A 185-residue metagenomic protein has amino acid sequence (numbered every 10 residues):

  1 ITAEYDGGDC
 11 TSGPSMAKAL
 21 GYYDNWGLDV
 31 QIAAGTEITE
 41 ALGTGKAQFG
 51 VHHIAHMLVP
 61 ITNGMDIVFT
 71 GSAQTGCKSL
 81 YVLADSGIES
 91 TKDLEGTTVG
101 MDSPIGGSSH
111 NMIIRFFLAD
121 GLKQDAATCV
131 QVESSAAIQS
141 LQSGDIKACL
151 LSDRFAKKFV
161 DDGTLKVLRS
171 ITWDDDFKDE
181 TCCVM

Functional and structural regions predicted by a protein language model:
I1-C10, L28-A33, G96-M101, T128-V130: Short, well-ordered beta-strand elements
I1-Y5, M65-S72, T97-D102, V167-D175: A structural signal for short loop-to-beta-strand junctions that line the ligand-binding cleft of periplasmic/secreted
G7, V30-G43, H53-A55, L122-S143 (+1 more regions): Short helix-initiation/N-cap motifs at beta->coil->alpha
G7-A33, G43, P60-N63, N111-A119: Short, polar/charged alpha-helical segment
M16-A17, K78-I88, D179-M185: A bilobed periplasmic-binding-protein/Venus flytrap-type ligand-binding module shared by bacterial periplasmic
L28-D29, G43-H53, G64-I67, T97-G100 (+2 more regions): Alpha-to-beta junction loops
A55, V130, A136-M185: Pocket-lining segment of extracytoplasmic ligand-binding domains
L83-V99: Flexible hinge/capping segments at coil-to-helix
